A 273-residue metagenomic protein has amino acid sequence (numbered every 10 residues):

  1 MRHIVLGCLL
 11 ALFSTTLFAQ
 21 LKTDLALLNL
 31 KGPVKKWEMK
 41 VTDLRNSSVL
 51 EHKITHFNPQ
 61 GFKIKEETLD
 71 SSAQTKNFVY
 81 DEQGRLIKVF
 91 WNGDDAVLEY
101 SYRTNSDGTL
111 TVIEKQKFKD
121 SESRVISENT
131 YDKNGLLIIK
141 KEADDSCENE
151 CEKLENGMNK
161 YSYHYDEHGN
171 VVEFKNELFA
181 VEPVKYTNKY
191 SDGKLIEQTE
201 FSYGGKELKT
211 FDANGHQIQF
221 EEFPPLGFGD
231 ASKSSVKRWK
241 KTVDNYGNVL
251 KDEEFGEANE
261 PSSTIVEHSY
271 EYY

Functional and structural regions predicted by a protein language model:
M1-T23: Bacterial Sec-dependent N-terminal signal peptides
Q20-Y273: Buried hydrophobic residues that stabilize the cores of well-folded domains
